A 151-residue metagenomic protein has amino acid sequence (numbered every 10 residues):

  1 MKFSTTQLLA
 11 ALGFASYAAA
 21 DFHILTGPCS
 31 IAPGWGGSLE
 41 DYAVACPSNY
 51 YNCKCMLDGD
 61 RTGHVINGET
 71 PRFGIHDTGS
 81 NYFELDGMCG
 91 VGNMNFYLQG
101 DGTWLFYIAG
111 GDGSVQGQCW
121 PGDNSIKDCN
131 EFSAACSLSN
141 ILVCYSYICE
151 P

Functional and structural regions predicted by a protein language model:
M1-F22: Fungal secretory targeting signals
T6-L12, C55, F83, T103: Intrinsic-disorder/low-complexity peptide segments enriched for small residues
L9-G13, T26, Q99, F106: Compositionally biased amphipathic helical and low-complexity segments enriched in hydrophobic
A15-A20, L25-G27, Y145-P151: Fungal extracellular Ser/Thr-rich, low-complexity intrinsically disordered regions
D21-H76: Short, surface-exposed binding/anchoring microloops in extracellular/periplasmic proteins
N67-E69, F73-P151: Extracellular low-complexity, O-glycosylation-prone Ser/Thr/Pro/Gly-rich "stalks" and linkers flanking catalytic
